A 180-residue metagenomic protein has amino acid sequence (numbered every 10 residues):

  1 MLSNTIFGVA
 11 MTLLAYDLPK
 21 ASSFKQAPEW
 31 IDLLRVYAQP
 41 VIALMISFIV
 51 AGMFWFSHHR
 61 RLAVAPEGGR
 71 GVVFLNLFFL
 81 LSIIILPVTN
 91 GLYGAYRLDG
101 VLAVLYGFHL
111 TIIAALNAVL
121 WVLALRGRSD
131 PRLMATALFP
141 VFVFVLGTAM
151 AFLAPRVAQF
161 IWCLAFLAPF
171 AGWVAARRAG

Functional and structural regions predicted by a protein language model:
M1-G180: Multi-pass alpha-helical transmembrane bundle typical of ion/small-solute transporters and intramembrane aspartyl
